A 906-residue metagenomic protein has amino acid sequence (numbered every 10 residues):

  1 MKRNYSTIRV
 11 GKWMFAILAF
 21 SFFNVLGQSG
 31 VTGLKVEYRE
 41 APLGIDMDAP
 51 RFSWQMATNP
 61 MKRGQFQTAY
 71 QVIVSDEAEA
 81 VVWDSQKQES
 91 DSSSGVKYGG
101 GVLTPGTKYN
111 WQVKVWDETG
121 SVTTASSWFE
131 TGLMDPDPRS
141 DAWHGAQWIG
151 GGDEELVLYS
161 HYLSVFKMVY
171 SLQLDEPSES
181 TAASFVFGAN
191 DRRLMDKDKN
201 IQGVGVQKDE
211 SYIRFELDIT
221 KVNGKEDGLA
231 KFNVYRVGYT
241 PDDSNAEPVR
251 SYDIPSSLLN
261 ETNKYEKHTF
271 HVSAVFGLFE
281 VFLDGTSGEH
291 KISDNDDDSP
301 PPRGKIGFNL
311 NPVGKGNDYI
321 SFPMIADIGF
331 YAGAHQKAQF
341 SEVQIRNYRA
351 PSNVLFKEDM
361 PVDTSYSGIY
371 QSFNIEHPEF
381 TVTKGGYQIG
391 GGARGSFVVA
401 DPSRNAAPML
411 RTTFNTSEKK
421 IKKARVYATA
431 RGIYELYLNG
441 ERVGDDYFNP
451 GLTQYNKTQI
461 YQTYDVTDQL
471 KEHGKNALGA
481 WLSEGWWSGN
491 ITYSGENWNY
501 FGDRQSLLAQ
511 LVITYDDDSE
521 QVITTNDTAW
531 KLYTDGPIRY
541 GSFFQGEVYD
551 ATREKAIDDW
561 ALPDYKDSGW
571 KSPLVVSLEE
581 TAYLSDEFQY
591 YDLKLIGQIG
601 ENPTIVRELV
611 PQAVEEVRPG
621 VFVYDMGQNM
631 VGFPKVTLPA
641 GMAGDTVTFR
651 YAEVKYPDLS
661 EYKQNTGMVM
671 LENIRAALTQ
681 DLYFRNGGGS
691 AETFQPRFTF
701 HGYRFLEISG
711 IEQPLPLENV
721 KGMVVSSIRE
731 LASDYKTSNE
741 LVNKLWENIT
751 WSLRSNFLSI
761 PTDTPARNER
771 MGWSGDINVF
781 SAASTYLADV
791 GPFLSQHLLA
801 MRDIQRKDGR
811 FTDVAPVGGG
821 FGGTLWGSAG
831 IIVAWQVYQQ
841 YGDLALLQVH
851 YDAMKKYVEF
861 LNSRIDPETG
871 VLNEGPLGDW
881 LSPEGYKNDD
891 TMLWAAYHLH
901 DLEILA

Functional and structural regions predicted by a protein language model:
M1-G30: Bacterial Sec-dependent N-terminal signal peptides
S29-K108, Q112-T269, A274-F276, E280 (+8 more regions): Extracellular/oxidizing-compartment recognition motifs
G444-N456, D468, G479, S660-R675 (+1 more regions): Helix-terminus loop motifs that line ligand-binding clefts
T492-W498, S733-D734, V817-G819, G878-D890 (+1 more regions): Short beta-alpha connecting loops at secondary-structure transitions that line or flank enzyme active sites
V623, P696, P761-S774, A815-G827 (+1 more regions): Solvent-exposed loop and edge beta-strand segments that line ligand/cofactor-binding and catalytic clefts
E653-P657, K736, D852-F860, A906: Acidic, mature catalytic/reactive cores of soluble proteins
I711, V779-V790, G830-L846, Y897-A906: Well-ordered alpha-helical scaffold segments within catalytic/enzyme domains
T750, R754-L758, L799-R802, W835 (+1 more regions): Amphipathic, well-packed alpha-helical segments that form the structural scaffold of globular domains
